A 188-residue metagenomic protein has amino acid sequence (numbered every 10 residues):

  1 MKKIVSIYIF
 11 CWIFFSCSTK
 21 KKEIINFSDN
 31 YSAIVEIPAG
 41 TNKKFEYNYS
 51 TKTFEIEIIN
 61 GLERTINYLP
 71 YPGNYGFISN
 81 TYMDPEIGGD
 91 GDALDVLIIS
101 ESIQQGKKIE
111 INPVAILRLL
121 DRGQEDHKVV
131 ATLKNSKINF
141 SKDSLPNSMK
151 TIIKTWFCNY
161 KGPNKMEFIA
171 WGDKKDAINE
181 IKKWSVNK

Functional and structural regions predicted by a protein language model:
M1-K22: Bacterial Sec-dependent N-terminal signal peptides
S18-K188: Hydrophobic N-terminal alpha-helices or hydrophobic patches in metabolic proteins across all domains of life
